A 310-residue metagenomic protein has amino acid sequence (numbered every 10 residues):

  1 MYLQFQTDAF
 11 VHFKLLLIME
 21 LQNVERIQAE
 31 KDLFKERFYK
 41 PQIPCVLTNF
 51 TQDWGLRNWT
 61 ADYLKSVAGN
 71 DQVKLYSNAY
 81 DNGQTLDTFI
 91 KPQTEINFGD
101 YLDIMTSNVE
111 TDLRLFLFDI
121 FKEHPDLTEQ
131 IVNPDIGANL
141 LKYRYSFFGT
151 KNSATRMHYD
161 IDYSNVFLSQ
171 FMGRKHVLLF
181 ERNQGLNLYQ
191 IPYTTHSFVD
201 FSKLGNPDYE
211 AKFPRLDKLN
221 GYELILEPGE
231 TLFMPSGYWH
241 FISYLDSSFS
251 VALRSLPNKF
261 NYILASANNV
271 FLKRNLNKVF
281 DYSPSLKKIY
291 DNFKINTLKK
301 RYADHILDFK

Functional and structural regions predicted by a protein language model:
Q4-I18: Short, Lys/Arg-enriched N-terminal segments with co-localized hydrophobic residues within the first ~10-30 amino acids
L16-T231, F241-K310: N-terminal accessory scaffold of Fe(II)-dependent oxygenases
